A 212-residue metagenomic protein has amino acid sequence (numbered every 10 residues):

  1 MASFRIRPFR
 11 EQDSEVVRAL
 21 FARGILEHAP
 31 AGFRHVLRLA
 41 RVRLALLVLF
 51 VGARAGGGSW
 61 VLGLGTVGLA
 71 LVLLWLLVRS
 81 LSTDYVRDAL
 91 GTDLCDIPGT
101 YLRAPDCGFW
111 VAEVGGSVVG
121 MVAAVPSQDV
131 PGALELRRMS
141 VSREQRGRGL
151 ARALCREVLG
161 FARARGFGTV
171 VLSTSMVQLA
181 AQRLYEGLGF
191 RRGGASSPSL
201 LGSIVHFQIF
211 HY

Functional and structural regions predicted by a protein language model:
M1-A19, R23: Membrane-anchoring/interfacial helices and their immediately flanking loops in integral membrane proteins
F9, M139-E144, T174: Hydrophobic adenine-recognition pocket in adenosine-nucleotide-binding enzymes
A22-R137, C155, P198: Acetyl-CoA-dependent GNAT
L134, C155, G160-T174: Conserved GNAT acetyl-CoA-binding A-motif
E144-E157: Conserved acetyl-CoA pyrophosphate-binding loop and the N-cap/start of the following alpha-helix in GNAT-like
G168-V171, S175-Y212: C-terminal "cap" of GNAT-fold acetyltransferases
